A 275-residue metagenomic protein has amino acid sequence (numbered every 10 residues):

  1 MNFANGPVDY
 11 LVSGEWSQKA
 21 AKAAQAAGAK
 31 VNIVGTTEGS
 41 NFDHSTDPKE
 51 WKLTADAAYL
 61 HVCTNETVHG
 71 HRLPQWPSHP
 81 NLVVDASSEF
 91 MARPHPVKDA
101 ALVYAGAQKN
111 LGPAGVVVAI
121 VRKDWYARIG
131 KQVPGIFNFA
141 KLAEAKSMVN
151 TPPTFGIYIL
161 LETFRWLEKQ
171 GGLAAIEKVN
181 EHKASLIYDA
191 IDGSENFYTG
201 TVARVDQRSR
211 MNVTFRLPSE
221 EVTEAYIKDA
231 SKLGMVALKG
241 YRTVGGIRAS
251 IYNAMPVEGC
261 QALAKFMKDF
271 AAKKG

Functional and structural regions predicted by a protein language model:
F3-Q18: Conserved PLP-anchoring active-site segment centered on the Schiff-base-forming lysine
D9, Y59-C63, V83, Y104 (+1 more regions): Structural motif
A24, T36-F90: Active-site phosphate-binding strand-loop segment of PLP-dependent enzymes
A107-D189, R204, K273-G275: Active-site C-terminal subdomain of aminotransferase-like
F197-V202, G234-G240: A short linear hydrophobic-aromatic micro-motif
Y198-A230: Conserved PLP-binding catalytic core of the aspartate aminotransferase-like
K232, Y241-G275: PLP-dependent enzyme catalytic core of the Aspartate aminotransferase-like
